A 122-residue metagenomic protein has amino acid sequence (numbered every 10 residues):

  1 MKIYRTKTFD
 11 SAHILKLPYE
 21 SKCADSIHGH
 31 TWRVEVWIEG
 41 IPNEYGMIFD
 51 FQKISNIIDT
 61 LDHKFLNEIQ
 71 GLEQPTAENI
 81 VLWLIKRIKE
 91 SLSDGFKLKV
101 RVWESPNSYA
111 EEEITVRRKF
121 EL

Functional and structural regions predicted by a protein language model:
M1-L122: Charge-rich, low-complexity N-terminal segments
